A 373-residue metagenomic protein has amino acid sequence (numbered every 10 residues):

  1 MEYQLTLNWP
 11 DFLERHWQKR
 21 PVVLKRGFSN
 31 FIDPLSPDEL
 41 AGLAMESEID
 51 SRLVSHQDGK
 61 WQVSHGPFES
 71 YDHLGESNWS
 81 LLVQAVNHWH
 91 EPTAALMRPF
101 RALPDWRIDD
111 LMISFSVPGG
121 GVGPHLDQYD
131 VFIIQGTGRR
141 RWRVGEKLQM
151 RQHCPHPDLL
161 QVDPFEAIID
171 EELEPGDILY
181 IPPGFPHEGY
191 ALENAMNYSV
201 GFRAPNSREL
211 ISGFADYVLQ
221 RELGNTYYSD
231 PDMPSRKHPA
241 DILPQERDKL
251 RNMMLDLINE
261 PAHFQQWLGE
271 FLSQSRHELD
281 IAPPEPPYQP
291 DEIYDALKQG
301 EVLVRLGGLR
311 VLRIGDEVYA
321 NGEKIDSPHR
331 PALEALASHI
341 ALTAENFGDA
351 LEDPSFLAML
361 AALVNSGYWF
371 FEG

Functional and structural regions predicted by a protein language model:
M1-H16, F28-D177, F185-Y228, D232: Active-site region of the double-stranded beta-helix
F12, K19, K324-G373: Long, charge-rich, low-complexity alpha-helical segments
S51-S55, W142, G315-N321, F371: Short polybasic amphipathic segments
S55-H56, Q265-G269, G348: Short coil/turn segments at secondary-structure boundaries
Q220-E292: C-terminal amphipathic alpha-helical segment
N259-A337, A361, G373: Acidic, low-complexity/disordered tracts enriched in E/D and polar residues
